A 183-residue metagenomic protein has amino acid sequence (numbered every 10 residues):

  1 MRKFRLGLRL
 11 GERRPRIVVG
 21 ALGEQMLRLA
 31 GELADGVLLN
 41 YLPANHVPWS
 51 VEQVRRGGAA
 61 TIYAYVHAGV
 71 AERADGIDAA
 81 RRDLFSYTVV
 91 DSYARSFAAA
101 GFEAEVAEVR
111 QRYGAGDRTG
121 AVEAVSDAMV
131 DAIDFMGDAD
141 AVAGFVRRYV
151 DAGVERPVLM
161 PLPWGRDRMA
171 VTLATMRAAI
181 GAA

Functional and structural regions predicted by a protein language model:
M1-A183: Active-site-adjacent structural elements that line small-molecule/cofactor binding pockets in enzymes
